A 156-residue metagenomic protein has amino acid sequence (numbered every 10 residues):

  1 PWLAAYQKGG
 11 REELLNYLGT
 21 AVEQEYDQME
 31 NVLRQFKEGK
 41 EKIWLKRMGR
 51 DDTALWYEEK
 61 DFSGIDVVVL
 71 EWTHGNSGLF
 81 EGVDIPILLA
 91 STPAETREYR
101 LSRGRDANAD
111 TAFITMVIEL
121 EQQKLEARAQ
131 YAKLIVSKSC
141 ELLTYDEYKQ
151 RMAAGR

Functional and structural regions predicted by a protein language model:
P1-W56, V67: Conserved nucleotide-sensing/catalytic segment adjacent to the nucleotide-binding pocket in NTP-handling enzymes
W2-Q7, G78, R97, C140: Active-site-proximal flexible loops/turns
Q28, V32, G82, T96-Y99 (+1 more regions): Alpha-helical scaffold elements adjacent to nucleotide-binding pockets in ATP/GTP-utilizing enzyme cores
E41-I43, D106-F113: Short, basic, glycine/proline-bearing loop/turn elements
I43-L45, V69, L88, S137: A structural signal for short, well-ordered beta-strand segments and their strand-loop junctions that often border
A54-R103: ATP-dependent NMP and nucleoside kinases share a basic, alpha-helical "lid"
I85, S102-D106, Q122-R156: NTP-dependent small-molecule kinase module
T111-K124: Conserved segment of the helicase C-terminal RecA-like domain
